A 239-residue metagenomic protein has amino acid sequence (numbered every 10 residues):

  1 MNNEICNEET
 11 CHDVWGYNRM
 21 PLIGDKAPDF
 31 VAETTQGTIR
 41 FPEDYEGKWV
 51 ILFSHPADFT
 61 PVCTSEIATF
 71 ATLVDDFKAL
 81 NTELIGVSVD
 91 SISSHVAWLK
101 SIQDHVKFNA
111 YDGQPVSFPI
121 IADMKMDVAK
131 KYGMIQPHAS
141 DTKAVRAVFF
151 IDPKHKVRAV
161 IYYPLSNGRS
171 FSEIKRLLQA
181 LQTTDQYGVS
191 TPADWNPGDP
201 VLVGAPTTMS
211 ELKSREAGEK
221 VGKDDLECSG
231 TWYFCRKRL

Functional and structural regions predicted by a protein language model:
N2-L239: Chalcogenol-based redox active-site neighborhoods
